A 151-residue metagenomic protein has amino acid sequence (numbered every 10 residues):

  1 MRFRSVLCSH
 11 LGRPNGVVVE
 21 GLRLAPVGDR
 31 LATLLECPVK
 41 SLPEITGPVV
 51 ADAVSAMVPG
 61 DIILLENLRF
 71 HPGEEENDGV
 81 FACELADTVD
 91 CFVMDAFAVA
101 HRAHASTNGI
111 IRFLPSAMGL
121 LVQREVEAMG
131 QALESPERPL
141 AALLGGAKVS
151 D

Functional and structural regions predicted by a protein language model:
M1-D151: Active-site loop-to-helix "anion-binding N-cap" substructures in soluble metabolic enzymes
